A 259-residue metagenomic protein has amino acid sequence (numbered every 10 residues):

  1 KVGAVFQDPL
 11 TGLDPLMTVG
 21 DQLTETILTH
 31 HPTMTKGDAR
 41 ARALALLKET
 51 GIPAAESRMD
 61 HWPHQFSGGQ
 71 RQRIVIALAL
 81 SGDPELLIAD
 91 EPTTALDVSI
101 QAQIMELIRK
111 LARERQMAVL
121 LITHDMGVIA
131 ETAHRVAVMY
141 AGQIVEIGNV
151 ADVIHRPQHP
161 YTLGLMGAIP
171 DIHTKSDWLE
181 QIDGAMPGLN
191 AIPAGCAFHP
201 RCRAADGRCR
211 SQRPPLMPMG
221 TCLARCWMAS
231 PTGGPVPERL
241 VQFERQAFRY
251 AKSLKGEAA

Functional and structural regions predicted by a protein language model:
V2-Q7, D21, A118-L120, A137 (+2 more regions): ABC nucleotide-binding domain signature
D21-D38, K48-I52, Q65, G148: ABC-type ATPase nucleotide-binding domains, specifically the catalytic core motifs of the NBD
L23, I76, I100, I104: Hydrophobic anchor residue at the start of the ABC signature
D38-S57, M166-G167: Conserved ABC ATPase "signature" region
P53-E56, N149-L254: Short catalytic/signature loops enriched in Gly
H61-F66, Q70: Conserved ABC ATPase signature
P84, I88-W178: P-loop NTP-binding/switch modules centered on Walker-like glycine-rich loops
